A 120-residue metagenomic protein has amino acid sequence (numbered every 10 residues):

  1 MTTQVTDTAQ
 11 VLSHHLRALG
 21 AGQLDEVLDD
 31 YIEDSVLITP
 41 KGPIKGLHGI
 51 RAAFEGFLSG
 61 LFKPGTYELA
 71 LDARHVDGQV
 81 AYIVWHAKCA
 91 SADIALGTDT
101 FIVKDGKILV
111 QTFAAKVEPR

Functional and structural regions predicted by a protein language model:
T2-D30: Short acidic-aromatic low-complexity motifs
V5, L24-D77: A solvent-exposed, acidic/Ser-Thr-rich amphipathic alpha-helical stretch
P43, S91-A95, K107: Short acidic/polar mixed-charge low-complexity motifs
Y67-L69, D93-D99: Short, surface-exposed coil-to-beta transition loops
G78-V80, D105: Residue-level signal for tight coil/turn positions that link beta-strands
Y82-A90: Short beta-strand segments that buttress and anchor functional surface loops
L96-R120: Short beta-strand edge/turn micro-motifs at domain boundaries
